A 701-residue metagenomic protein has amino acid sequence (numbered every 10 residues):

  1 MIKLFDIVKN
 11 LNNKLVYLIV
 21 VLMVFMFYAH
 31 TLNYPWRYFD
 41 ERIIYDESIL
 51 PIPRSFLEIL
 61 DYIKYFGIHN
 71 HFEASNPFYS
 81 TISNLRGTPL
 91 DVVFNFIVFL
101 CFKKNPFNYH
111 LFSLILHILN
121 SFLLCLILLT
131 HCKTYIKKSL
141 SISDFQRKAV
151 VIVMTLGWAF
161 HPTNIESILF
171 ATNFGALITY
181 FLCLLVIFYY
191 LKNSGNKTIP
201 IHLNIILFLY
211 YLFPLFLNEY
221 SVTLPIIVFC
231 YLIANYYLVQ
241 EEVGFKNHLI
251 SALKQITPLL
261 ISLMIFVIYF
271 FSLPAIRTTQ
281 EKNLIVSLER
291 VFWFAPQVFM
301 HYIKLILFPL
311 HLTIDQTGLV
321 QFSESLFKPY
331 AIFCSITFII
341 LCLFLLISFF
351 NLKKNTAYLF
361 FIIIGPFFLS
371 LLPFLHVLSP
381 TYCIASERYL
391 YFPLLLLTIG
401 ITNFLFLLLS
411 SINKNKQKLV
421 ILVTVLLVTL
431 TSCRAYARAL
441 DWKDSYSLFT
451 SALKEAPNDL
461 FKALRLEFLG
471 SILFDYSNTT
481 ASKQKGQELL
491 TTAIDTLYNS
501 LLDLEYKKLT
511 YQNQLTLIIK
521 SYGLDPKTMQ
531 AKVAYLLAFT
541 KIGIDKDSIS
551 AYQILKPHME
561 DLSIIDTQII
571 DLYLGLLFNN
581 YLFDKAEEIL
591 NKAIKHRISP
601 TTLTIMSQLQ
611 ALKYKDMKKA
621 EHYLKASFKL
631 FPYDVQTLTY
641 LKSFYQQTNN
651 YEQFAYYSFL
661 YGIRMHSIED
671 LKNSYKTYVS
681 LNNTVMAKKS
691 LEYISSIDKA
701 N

Functional and structural regions predicted by a protein language model:
I2-T480, Q484-K508, P526-F539, G543: Polytopic membrane enzymes that build or remodel cell-surface glycoconjugates and lipids
K3, I7, T450-N701: C-terminal luminal/periplasmic domains and tails of membrane-associated envelope-modifying transferases
